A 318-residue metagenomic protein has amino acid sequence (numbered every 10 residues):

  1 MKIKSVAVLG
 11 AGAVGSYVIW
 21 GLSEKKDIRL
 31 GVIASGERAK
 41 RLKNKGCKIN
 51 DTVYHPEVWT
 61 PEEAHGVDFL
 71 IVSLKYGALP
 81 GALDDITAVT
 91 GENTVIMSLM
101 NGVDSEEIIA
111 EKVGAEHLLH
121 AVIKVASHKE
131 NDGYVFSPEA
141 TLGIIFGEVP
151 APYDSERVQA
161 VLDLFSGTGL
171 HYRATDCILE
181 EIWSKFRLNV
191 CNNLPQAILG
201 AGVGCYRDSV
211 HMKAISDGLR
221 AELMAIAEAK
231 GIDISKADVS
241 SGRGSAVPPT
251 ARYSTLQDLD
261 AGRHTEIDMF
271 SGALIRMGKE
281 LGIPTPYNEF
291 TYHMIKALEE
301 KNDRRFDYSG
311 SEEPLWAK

Functional and structural regions predicted by a protein language model:
M1-H55: NAD(P)+-binding Rossmann beta1-loop-alpha1 motif at the extreme N-terminus of oxidoreductases
K2, S166, C205, D217-K318: NAD(P)-dependent Rossmann-like dehydrogenase/reductase catalytic/cofactor-binding core
W20-E24, D84-A88, E111, G272 (+1 more regions): Short, well-ordered alpha-helices that flank and scaffold nucleotide-derived cofactor binding pockets
D51-V135: Rossmann-like NAD(P)(H) cofactor-binding subdomain of soluble oxidoreductases
H65, N101-E181, K185, C191: Rossmann-fold dinucleotide-binding core
T90, V135-E148, L199-Y206, R252-A261: Helix-loop-beta segment of a Rossmann-like dinucleotide-binding subdomain
H171-T175, A197-C205, D233-S235: Short, structured loop/turn "capping" segments at alpha-beta junctions
L179-R207, H211-M224, P248-T250: Active-site-proximal catalytic alpha-helix in oxidoreductases
